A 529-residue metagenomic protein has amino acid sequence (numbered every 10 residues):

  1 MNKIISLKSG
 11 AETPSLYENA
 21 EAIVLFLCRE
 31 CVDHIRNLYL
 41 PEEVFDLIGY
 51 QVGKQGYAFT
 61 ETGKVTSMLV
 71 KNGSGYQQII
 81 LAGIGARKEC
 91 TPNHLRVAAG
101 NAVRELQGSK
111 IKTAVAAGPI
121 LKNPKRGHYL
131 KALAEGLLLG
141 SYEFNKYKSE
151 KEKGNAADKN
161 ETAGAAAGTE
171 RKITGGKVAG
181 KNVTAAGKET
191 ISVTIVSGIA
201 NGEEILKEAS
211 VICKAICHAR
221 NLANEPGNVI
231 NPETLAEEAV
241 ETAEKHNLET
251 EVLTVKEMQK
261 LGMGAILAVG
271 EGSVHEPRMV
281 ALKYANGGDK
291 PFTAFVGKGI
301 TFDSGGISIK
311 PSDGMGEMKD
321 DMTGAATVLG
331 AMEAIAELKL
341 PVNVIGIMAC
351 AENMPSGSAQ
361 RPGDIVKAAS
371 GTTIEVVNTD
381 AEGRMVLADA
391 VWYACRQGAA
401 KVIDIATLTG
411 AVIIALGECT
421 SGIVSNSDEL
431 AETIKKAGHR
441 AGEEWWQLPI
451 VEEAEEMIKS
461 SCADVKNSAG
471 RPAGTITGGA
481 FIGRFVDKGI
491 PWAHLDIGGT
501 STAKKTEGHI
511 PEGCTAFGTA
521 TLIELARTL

Functional and structural regions predicted by a protein language model:
M1-G299: Short amphipathic alpha-helical segment within the helicase RecA-like ATPase core that mediates nucleic-acid
N2, A58-T60, A156-A157, R171-T174 (+2 more regions): A generic structural signal for tightly packed, nonpolar segments enriched in small/aliphatic residues
